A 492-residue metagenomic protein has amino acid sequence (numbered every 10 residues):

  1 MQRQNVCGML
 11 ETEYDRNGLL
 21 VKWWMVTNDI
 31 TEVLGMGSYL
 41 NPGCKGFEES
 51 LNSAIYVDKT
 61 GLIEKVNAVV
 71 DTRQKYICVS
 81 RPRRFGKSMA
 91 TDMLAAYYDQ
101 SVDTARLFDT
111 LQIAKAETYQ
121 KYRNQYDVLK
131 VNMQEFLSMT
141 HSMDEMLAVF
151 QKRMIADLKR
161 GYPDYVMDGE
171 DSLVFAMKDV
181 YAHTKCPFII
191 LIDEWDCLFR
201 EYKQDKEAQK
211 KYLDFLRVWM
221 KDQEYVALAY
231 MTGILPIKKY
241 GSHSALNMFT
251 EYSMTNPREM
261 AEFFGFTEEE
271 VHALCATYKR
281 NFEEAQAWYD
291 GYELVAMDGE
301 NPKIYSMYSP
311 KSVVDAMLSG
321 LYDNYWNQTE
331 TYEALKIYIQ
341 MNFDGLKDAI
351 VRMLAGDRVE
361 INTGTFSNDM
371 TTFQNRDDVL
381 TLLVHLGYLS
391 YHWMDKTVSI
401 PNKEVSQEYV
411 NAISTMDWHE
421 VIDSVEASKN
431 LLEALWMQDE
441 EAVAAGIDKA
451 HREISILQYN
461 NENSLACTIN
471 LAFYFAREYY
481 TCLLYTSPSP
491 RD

Functional and structural regions predicted by a protein language model:
V6-G8, D15: Short hydrophobic alpha-helical segments enriched in small aliphatic residues
G18-S455: Phosphate-binding site recognition
L382-V384, F475, S487: A structural signal for short secondary-structure junctions
Y391-H392, C482-L484: Short beta-strand
H451-C482: Acidic-basic catalytic patches of nuclease active cores, encompassing PD-(D/E)XK and other metal-cofactor nuclease
Y485-D492: Conserved small/polar residues in nucleotide/adenosyl-binding loops
